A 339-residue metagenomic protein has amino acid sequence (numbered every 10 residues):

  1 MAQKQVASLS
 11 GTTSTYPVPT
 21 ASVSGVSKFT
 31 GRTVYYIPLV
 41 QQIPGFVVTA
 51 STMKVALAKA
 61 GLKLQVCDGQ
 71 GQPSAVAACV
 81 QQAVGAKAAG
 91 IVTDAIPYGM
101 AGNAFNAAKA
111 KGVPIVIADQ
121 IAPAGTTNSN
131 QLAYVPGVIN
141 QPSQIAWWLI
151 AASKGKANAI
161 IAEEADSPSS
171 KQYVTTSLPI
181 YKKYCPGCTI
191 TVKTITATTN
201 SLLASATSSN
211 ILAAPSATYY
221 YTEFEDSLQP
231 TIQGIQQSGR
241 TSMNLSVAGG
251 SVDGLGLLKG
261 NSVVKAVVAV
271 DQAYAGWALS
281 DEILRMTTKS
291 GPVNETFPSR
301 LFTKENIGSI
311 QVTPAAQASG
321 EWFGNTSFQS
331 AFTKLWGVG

Functional and structural regions predicted by a protein language model:
M1-R32, A275-G339: Hinge/cleft segment of the Venus flytrap/periplasmic-binding protein
M1-T52, Q65-A77, Q82, A95-Y98 (+2 more regions): Extracytoplasmic "Venus flytrap"
P19, L64-K87, V192-A214, L228-P230: Structural motif
A21, V76, L132-A159, Q172 (+3 more regions): Hydrophobic alpha-helical segments within soluble ligand-binding/sensing domains
V34, P38, M53, S143-C188 (+3 more regions): An alpha-beta-alpha
T93-A110, S177, T196-L258: Hydrophobic alpha-helical
A101-N140, N158, V252-V264: Flexible loop/hinge segments that line or gate small-molecule binding clefts
K171-V174, L178-K193, Y219-F224, G234-T287: Extracellular/periplasmic periplasmic-binding protein-like sensory domains
